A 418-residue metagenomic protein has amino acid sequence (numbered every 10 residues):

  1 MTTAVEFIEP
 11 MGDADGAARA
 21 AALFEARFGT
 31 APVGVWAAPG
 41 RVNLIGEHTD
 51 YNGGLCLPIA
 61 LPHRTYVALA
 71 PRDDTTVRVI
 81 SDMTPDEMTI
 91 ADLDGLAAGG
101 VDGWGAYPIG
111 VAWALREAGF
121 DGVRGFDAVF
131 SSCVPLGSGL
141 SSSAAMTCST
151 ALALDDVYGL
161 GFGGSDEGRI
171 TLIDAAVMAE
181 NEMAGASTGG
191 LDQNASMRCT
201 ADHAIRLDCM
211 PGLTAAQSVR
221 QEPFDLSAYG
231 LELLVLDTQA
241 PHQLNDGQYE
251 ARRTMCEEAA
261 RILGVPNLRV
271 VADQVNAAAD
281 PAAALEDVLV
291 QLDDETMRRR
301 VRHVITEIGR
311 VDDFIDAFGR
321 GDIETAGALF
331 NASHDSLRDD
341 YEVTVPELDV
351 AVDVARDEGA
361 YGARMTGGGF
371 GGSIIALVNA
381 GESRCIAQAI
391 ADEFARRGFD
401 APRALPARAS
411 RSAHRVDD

Functional and structural regions predicted by a protein language model:
M1-R41, Y66-V101, D208-G362, L377-D418: C-terminal nucleotide
T2-W36, R41-G46, N52-P58, A91-G95 (+4 more regions): Gly/Ser-rich oxyanion-binding loop with an adjacent helix/lid that shapes the negatively charged ligand pocket
T49-D50, D74: Short, charged/polar surface micro-motifs in flexible loops or helix N-caps
G54-D73, C199: Structural signature of FAD isoalloxazine-binding scaffolds in flavoprotein oxidoreductases
H63, R124, G230-E232, G372: Residues at beta-strand starts and edge strands
A128-F130, L236-T238, I374: A structural signal for short, well-ordered beta-strand segments
G371-L377: Short beta-strand->loop micro-motif that forms the acidic, two-metal-ion catalytic signature in nucleotide-processing
